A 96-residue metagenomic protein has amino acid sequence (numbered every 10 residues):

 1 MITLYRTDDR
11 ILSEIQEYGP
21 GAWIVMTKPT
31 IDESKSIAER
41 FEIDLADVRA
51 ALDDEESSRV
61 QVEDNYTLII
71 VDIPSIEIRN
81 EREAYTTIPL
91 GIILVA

Functional and structural regions predicted by a protein language model:
M1-A96: Peripheral, non-transmembrane regulatory/ligand-interaction domains of membrane transport proteins
